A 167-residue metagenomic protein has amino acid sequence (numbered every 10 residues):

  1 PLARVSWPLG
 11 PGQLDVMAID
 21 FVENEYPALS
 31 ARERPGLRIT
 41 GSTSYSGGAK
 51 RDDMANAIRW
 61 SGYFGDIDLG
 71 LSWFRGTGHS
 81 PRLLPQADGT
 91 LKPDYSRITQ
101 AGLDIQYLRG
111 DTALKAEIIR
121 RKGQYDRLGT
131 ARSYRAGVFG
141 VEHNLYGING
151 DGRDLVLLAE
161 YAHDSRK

Functional and structural regions predicted by a protein language model:
P1, P27-E33, P81-G89, D126-R132 (+1 more regions): Outer-membrane beta-barrel translocator domains and adjoining extracellular loop/strand segments of Gram-negative
P1-I58: Surface-exposed coil loops of outer-membrane beta-barrel proteins
P1-L2, D53-A55, I98-G102, Y134-V138: Transmembrane beta-barrel architecture of outer-membrane proteins
A3-W7, I58-G62, L71, L103-Y107 (+2 more regions): Residues on the lipid-exposed face of transmembrane beta-strands in outer-membrane beta-barrel proteins
P11-Q13, S61-D66, Y146-L155: Short loop/turn motifs that connect adjacent beta-strands in outer-membrane beta-barrel proteins
Q13-M17, D68-S72, A113-K115, D154-L158: Residue-level detector of the transmembrane beta-barrel scaffold of outer-membrane proteins
G47-D52, L91-R97, L128-A136: Replace "Gram-negative outer membrane beta-barrel proteins" with "bacterial and organellar outer membrane beta-barrel
R109-K167: Detector for outer-membrane/organellar transmembrane beta-barrel domains, recognizing the amphipathic beta-strand
